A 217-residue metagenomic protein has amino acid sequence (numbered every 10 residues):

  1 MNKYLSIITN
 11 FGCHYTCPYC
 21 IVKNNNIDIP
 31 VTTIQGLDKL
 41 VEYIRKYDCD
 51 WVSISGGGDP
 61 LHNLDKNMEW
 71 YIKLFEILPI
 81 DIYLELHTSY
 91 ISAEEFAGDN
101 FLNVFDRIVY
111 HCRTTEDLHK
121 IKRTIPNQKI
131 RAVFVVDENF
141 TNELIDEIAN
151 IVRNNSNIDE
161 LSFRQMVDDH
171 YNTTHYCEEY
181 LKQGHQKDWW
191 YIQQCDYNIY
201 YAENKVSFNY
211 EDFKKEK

Functional and structural regions predicted by a protein language model:
M1-T9, C13-I29, K46-W51, D212-K215: N-terminal [4Fe-4S]-dependent radical SAM core
Y4, N24-Q35, D48-K66, I80-E95 (+3 more regions): Core AdoMet radical
H14, K46, L102, N154-N155: Alpha-helix termination/capping residues and helix-transition junctions
K23-N24, N67-Y71, D99-L102, I145-I148 (+1 more regions): Short, glycine/charged-enriched secondary-structure capping and boundary segments
G36-V41, A93-N100, T141-I151: Short, acidic/polar
V41-I44, F75: Short hydrophobic patches on amphipathic alpha-helices that form coiled-coil/helix-mediated interaction surfaces
I72-I80, K122-K129: Surface-exposed amphipathic alpha-helices with a cationic face
D106-K217: Radical SAM enzyme [4Fe-4S]-AdoMet core and its adjacent flexible, acidic and glycine-rich loops/tails across
